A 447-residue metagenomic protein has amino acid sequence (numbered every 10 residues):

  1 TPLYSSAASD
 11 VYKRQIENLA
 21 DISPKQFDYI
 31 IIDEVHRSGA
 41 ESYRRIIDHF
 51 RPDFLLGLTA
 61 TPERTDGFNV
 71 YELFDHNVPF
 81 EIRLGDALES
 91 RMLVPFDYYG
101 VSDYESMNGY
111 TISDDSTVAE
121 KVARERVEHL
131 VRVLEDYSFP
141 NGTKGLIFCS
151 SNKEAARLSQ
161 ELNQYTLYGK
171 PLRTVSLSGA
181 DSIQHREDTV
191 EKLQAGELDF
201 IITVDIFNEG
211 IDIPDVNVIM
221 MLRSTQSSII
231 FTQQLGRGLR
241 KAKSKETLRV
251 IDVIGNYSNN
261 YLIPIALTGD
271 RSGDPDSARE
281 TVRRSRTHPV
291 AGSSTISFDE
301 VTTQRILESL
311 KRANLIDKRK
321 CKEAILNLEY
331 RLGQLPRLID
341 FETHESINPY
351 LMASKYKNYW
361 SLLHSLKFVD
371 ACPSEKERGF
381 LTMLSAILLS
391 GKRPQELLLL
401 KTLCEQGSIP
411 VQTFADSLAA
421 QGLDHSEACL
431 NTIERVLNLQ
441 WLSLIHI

Functional and structural regions predicted by a protein language model:
T1-A8, Y12, I445-H446: Single conserved hydrophobic/aromatic residue that forms the stacking wall/gate of nucleotide- or nucleobase-binding
R37-F96: Post-DEXD/H (motif II) to motif III coupling segment of the RecA-like Helicase ATP-binding lobe
E81-G145: Conserved interdomain linker/interface between the two RecA-like ATPase lobes of SF2 helicase motors
R173-V204: Conserved helicase ATPase core of P-loop NTP-dependent helicases/translocases
E209-S224, R249-D252: A short beta-strand element within the Helicase C-terminal
S227-K243: Conserved SF2 helicase motif VI
G238-I265: Conserved segment of the helicase C-terminal RecA-like domain
L267-E396: Long, largely alpha-helical accessory region at the distal end of helicase-like NTP-driven motors
